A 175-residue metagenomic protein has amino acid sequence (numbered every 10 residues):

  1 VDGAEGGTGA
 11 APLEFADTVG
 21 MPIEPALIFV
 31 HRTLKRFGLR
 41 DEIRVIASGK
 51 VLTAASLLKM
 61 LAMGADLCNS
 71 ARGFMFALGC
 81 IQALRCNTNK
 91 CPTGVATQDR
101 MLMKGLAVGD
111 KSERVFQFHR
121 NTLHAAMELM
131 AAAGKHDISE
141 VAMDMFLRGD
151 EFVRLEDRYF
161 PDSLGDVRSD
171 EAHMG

Functional and structural regions predicted by a protein language model:
V1-M103: Glycine-rich phosphate/ribose-binding loops and adjacent secondary-structure elements that form binding surfaces
D99, K104, V108-E113: Conserved thiamine diphosphate
G109-G175: C-terminal extensions of enzymes
